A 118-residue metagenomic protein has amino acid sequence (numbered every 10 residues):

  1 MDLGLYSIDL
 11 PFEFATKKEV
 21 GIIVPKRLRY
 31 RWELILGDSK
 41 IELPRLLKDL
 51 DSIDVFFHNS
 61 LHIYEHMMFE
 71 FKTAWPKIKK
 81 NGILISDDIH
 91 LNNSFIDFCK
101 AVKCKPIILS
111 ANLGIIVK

Functional and structural regions predicted by a protein language model:
M1-K118: S-adenosylmethionine/decaboxylated-SAM
